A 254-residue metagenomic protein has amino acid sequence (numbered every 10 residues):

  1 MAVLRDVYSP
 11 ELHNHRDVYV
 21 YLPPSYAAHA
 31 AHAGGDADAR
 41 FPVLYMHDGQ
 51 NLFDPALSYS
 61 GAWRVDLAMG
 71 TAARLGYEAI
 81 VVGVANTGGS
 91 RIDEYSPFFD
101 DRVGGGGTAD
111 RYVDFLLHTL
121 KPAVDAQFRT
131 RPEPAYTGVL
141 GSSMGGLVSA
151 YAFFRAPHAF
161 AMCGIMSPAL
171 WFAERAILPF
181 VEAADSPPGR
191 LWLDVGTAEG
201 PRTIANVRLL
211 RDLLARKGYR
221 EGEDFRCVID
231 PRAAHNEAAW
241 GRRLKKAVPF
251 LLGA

Functional and structural regions predicted by a protein language model:
M1-A254: Non-catalytic cap/lid and distal C-terminal segments of serine-dependent acyl enzymes
